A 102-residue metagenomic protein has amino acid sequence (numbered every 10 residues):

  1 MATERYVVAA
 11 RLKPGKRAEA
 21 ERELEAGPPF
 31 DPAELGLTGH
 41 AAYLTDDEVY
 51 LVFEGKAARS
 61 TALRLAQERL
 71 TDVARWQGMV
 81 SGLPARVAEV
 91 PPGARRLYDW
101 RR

Functional and structural regions predicted by a protein language model:
M1-E4, Y43-T45: Short, flexible turn/loop "capping" segments at secondary-structure junctions
A2-P14: Short glycine-/aliphatic-rich beta-strand segments at the starts of folded cytosolic domains
L12-T38: Short amphipathic alpha-helical segments
F30-T38, G55-P91: An amphipathic, aromatic/His-enriched active-site/gating alpha helix that lines ligand/cofactor pockets
E34, A41-D46: A short beta-turn/loop motif at secondary-structure boundaries
V49-Y50: Hydrophobic residues embedded in beta-strands of well-ordered beta-sheets
P92-R102: Short, charged, intrinsically disordered terminal tails
